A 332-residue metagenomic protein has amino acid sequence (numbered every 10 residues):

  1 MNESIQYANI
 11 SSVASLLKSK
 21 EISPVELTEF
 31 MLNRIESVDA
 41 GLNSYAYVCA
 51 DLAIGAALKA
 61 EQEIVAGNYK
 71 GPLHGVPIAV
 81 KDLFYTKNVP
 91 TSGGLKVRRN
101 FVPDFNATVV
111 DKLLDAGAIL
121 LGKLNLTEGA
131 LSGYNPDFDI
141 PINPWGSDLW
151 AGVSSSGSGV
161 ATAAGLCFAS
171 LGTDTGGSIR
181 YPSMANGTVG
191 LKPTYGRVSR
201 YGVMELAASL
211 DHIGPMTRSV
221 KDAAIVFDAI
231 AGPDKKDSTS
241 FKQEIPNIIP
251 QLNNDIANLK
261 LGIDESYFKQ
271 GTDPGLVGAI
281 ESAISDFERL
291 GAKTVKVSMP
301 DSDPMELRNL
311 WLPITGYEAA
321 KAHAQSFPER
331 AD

Functional and structural regions predicted by a protein language model:
M1-G55, R289: An N-terminal boundary/leader segment
S12-S15, S19, F30-L32, L58 (+6 more regions): Serine-dependent amide/ester hydrolase catalytic core
P24-E29, L58, P274-P300, H323-R330: Acyltransferase
M31, A53, A223, L261 (+2 more regions): Residue-level signal for inorganic ion chemistry
A53, E63-D137: Acidic/His- and Gly-rich active-site-bordering loop/insert found across diverse amide/peptide-bond hydrolases
L73-G93, D255-G262, P313-D332: Short helix-loop capping/hinge segments that flank enzyme active sites or metal/cofactor-binding pockets
F105-P233: Short glycine/serine-rich loop segments
K192-G278, S282, E329-R330: A short helix-breaking turn/cap at a secondary-structure junction
